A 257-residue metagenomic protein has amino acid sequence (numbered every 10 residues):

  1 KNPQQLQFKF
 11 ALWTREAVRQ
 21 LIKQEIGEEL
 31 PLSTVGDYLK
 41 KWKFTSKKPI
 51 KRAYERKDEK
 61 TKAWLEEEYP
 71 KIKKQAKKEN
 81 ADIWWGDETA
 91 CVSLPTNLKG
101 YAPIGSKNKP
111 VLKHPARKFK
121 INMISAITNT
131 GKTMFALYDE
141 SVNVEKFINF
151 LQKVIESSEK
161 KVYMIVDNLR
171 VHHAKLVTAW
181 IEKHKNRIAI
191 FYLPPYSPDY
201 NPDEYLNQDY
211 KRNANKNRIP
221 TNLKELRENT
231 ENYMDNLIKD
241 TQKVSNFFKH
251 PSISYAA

Functional and structural regions predicted by a protein language model:
K1-L30, K77-K78: A short, amphipathic alpha-helix used for macromolecular contacts
T34, N80-I83, E204-A257: C-terminal anion-handling pockets and recognition modules
D37-A76, T96-I104: Basic, flexible linker segments flanking DNA-binding modules in nucleic acid-interacting mobile-element proteins
E66-Q152, S252-Y255: Extended, low-complexity cationic-aromatic segments
S106-P115, E182-P202, R218-I219: RNase H-like polynucleotidyl transferase catalytic core
K120, D167-N168, K175, F191-A214 (+1 more regions): RNase H-like two-metal-ion nuclease catalytic core shared by retroviral integrases and related mobile-element nucleases
V144-F191: RNase H-like DDE/DDD metal-dependent nuclease/strand-transfer catalytic core used by mobile genetic elements
